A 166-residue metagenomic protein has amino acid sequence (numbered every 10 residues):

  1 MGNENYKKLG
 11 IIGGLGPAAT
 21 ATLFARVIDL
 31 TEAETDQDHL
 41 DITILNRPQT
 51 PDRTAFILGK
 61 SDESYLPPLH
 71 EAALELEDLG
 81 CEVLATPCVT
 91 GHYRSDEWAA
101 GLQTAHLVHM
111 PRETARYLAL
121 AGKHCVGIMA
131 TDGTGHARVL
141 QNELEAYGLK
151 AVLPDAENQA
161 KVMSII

Functional and structural regions predicted by a protein language model:
M1-I166: Non-catalytic structural scaffold of enzyme domains
